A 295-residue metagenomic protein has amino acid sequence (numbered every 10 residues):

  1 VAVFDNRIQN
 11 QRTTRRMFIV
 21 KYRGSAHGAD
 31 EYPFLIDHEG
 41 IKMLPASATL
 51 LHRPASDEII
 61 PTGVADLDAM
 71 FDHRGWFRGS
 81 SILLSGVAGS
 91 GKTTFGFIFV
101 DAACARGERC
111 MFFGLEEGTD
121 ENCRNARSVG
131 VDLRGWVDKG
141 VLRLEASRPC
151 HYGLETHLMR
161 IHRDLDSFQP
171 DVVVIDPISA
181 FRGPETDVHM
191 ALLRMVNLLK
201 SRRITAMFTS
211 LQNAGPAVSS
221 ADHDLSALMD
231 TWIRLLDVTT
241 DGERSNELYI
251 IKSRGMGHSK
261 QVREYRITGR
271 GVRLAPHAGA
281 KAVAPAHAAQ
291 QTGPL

Functional and structural regions predicted by a protein language model:
V1-N6, H223-L235: A short helix-turn-beta junction within AAA+ P-loop NTPase domains corresponding to the substrate/partner-engaging
R7-P61, A65, R163-F168, T231 (+1 more regions): Conserved P-loop NTPase
H38, P45-G130: The Walker A/P-loop phosphate-binding site
R74-W76, A102-R106, R134-V137, R163-S167 (+3 more regions): Conserved catalytic network of the ASCE P-loop NTPase/AAA+ motor domain
A88, E185-N213: Substrate-engagement module of ASCE P-loop NTPases
K92, V173-I175, M207-T209: Glycine-rich phosphate-binding loops of nucleotide-dependent enzymes
G107-M190: Conserved inter-motif catalytic segment of the P-loop NTP-binding fold
T209-L228: Glycine-rich, charge-decorated loop segments at or immediately adjacent to ligand/cofactor-binding or catalytic sites
